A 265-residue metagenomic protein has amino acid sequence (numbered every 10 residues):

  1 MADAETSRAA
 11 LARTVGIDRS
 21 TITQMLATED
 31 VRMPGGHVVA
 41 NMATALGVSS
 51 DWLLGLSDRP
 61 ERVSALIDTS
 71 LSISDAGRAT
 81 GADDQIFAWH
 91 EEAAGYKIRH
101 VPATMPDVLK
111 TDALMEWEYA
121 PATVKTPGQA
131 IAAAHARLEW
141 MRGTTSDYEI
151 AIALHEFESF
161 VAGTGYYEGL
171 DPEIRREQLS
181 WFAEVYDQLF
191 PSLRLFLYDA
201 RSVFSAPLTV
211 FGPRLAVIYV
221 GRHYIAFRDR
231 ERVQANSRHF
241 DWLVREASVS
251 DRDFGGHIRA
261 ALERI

Functional and structural regions predicted by a protein language model:
M1, T21-I22, F87, V161 (+1 more regions): Generic signal for short, ordered secondary-structure residues within or immediately flanking folded domains
M1-T69: Basic, Lys/Arg-rich alpha-helical nucleic-acid-recognition elements, primarily the DNA-binding modules of transcription
A2, R13-R19, A27, G81-A82 (+3 more regions): Short amphipathic alpha-helical segments, especially helix-boundary/capping motifs
A9-G16, D75-A82, V210, R228: Membrane-targeting and insertion segments and their boundary/processing signals
R19, T23, M33-P34, A43-T44 (+8 more regions): Charge-rich, low-complexity amphipathic helices in intrinsically disordered tails/linkers adjacent to domains
G55-A94: Short, charged recognition helix plus adjacent turn of helix-turn-helix-like nucleic-acid-binding domains
H90-I265: Hydrophobic protein-protein interaction segments
